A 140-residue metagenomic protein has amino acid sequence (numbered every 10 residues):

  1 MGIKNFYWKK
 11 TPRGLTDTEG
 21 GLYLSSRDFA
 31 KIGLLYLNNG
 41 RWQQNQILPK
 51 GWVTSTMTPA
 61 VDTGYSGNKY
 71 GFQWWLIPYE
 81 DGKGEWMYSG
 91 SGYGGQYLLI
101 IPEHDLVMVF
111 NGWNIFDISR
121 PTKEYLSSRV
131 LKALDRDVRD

Functional and structural regions predicted by a protein language model:
M1, N5, G33-G40, A60 (+3 more regions): Sec/Tat-exported extracytoplasmic proteins
M1-E19, L24: Active-site helix/loop module of the DD-peptidase/beta-lactamase fold, centered on the serine-lysine SxxK catalytic
I3-F6, K10, T54-N111: Active-site Gly/Thr loop motif
G20-R41, Q96, I100-G112: Active-site-proximal alpha-helical segments within enzyme catalytic domains
L24-R27, G51, K69: Generic recognition of short, well-ordered alpha-helical interface segments
A30-L37, V53, M57, W75 (+1 more regions): Non-transmembrane alpha-helical segments in soluble domains of secreted/periplasmic/extracellular proteins
G40-L48, G64-Y65, S119: Structural helix-adjacent loops and short alpha-helical linkers that scaffold large soluble proteins
G90-D140: Structured C-terminal helix/loop/strand segments within mature extracytoplasmic catalytic/sensor domains
